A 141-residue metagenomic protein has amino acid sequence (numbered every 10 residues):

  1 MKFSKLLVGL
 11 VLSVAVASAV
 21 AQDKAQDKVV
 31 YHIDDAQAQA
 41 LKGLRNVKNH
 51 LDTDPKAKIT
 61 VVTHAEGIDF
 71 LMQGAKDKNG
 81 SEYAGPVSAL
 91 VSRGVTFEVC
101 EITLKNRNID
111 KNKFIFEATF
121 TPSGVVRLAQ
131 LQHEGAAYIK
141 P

Functional and structural regions predicted by a protein language model:
M1-V8: Bacterial N-terminal signal peptides that target proteins for export
S4, V16-S18: Short linear Ser/Thr-Pro motifs
V8-A15: Bacterial N-terminal signal peptides
A21-P141: Secreted/extracellular ectodomain signature
